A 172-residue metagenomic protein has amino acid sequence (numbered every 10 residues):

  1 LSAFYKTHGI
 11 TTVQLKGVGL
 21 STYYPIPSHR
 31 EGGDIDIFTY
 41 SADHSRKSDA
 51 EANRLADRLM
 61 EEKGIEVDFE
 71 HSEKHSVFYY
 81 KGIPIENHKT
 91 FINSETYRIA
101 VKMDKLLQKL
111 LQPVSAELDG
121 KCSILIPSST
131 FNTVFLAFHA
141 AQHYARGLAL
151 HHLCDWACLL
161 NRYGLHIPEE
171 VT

Functional and structural regions predicted by a protein language model:
L1-G33, T39-T172: Conserved NTP-donor binding/palm subdomain of two-metal-ion nucleotidyltransferases/polymerases, i.e., the charged
